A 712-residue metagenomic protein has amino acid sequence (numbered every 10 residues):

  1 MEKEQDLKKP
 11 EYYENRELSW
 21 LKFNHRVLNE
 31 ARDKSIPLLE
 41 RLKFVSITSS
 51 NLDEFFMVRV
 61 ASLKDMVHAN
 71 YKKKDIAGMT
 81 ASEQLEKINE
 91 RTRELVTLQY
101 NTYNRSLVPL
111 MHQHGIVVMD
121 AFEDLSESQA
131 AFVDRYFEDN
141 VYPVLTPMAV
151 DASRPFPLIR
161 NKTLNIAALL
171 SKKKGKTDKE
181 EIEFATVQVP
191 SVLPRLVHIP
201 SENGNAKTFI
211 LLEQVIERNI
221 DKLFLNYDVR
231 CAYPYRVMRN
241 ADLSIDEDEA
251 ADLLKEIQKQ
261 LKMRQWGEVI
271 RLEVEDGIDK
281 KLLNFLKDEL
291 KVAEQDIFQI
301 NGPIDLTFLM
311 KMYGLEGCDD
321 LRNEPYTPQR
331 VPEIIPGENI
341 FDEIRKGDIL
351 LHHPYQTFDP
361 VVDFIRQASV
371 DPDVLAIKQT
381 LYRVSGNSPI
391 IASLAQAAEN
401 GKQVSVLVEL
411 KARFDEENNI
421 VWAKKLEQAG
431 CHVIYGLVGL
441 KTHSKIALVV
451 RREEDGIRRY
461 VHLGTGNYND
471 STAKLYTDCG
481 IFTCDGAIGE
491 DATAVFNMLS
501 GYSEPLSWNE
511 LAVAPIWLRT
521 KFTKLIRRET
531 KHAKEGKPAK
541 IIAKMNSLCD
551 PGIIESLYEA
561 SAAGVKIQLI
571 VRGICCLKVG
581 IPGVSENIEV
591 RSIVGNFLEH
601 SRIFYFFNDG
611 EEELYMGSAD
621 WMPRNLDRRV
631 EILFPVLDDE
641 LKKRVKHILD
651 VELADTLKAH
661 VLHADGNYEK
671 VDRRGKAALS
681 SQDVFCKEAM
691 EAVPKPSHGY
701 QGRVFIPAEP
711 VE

Functional and structural regions predicted by a protein language model:
M1-I541, E559-A563, C575-E712: N-terminal localization/anchoring segments of enzymes in phospholipid and broader phosphate metabolism
N546: Cofactor-pocket helix-loop regions in the catalytic cores of large enzyme subunits
P551-I554, Y558: Glycine/threonine-rich ATP-lid/beta-loop region of ATP-binding domains
K566-I570: Hydrophobic alpha/beta core scaffold segments
